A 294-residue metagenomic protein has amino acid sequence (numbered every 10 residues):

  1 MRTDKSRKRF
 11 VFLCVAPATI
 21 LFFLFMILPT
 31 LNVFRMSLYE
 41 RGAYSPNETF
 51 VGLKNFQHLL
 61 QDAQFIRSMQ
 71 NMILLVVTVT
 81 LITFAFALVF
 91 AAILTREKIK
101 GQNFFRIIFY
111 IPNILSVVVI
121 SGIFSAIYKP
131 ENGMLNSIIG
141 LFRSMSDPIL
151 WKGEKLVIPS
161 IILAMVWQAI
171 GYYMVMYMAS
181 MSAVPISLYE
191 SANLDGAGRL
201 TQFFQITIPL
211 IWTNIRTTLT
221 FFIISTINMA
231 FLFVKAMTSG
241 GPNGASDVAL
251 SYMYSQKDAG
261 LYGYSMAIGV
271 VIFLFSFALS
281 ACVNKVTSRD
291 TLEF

Functional and structural regions predicted by a protein language model:
R2-F294: A structural signal for multi-pass alpha-helical bundles of membrane permease subunits that mediate small-molecule
